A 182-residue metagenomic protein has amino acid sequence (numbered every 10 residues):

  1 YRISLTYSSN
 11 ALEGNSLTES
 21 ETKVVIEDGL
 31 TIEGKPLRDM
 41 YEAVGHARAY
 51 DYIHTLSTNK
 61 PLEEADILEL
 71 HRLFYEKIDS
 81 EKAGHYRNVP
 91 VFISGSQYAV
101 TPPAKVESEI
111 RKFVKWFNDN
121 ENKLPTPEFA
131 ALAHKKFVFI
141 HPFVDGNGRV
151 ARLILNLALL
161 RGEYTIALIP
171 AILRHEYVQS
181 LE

Functional and structural regions predicted by a protein language model:
Y1-E182: FIC/Doc superfamily catalytic core
